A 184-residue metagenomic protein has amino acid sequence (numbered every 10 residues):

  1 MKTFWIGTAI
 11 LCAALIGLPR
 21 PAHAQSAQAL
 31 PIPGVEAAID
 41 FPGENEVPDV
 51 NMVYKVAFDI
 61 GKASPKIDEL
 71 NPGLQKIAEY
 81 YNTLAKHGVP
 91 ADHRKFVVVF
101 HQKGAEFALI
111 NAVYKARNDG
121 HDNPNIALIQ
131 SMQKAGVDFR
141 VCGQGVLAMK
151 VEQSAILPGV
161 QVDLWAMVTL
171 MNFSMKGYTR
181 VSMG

Functional and structural regions predicted by a protein language model:
M1-F4: Positively charged n-region of N-terminal signal peptides that target proteins for export
G7-G17: Bacterial N-terminal signal peptides
L18-A24: Sec/Tat signal peptide C-region and signal peptidase I cleavage site
S26-A37, L109-G184: A cross-taxonomic marker for long C-terminal extensions/tails that follow the last structured domain
D49-I67, L109-V113: Acidic/histidine-rich, surface-exposed loop or edge segments in extracytoplasmic proteins
A63-G73, A91, N118, D122 (+1 more regions): Solvent-exposed, acidic/flexible segments
L70-V89: Histidine-anchored nucleotide/phosphate-binding helix
P90-A108: Acidic helix-start/capping segments at beta-turn-to-alpha-helix junctions
